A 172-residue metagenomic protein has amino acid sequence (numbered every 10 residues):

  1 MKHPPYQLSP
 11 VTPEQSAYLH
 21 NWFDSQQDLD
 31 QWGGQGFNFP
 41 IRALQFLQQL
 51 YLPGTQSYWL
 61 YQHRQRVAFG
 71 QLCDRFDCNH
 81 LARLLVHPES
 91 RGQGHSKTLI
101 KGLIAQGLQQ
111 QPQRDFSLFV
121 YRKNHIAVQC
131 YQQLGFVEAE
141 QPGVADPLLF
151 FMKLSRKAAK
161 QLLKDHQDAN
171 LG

Functional and structural regions predicted by a protein language model:
Y6, P10-R83, H87-E89, I100 (+5 more regions): Acetyl-CoA-dependent GNAT
C73, S117-F119, A139: Solvent-exposed beta-strand sheet faces enriched in polar/charged residues
L84-H95, V120-Y121: A short, internal acetyl-CoA/4′-phosphopantetheine-binding micro-motif in the GNAT/acyltransferase core
G94, Q111, G135: Short glycine-rich hinge loops at helix-strand junctions in the catalytic core of two-component histidine kinases
K97, R122-E140: Conserved active-site alpha-helix within GNAT-family acetyltransferase domains
Q109-F119: Conserved GNAT acetyl-CoA-binding A-motif
L118-V128, V144-L149, S155: Conserved beta-strand-loop-alpha-helix junction that forms the acyl-donor binding cleft
